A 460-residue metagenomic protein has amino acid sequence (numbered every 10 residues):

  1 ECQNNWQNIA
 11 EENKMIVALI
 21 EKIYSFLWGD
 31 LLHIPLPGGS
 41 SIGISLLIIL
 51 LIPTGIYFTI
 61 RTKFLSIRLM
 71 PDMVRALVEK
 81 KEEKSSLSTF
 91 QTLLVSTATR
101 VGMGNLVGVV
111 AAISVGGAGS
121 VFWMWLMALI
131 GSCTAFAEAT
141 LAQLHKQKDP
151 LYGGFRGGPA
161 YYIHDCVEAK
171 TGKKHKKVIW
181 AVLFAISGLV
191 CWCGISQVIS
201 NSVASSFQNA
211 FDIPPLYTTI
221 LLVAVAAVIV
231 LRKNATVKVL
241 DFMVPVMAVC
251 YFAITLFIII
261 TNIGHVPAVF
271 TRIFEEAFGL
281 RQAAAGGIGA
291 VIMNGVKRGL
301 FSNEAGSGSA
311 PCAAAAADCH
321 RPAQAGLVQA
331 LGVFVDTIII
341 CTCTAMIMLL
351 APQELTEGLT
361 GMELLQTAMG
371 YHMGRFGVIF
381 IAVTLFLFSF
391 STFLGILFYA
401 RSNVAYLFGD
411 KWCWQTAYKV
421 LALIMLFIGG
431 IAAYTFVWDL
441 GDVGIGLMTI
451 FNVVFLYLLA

Functional and structural regions predicted by a protein language model:
A10-M103, I113-S120, G131, F427 (+1 more regions): N-terminal alpha-helical transmembrane segments of multi-pass membrane transport and channel/translocase proteins
L50, F58-V74, W180, N201-F207 (+4 more regions): Membrane-interface loop-to-helix entry segments
T54-T59, T97, I130-F155, H164-N201 (+2 more regions): Helix-loop-helix module between adjacent transmembrane segments
R61-S66, N105-V109, A118, W192-A204 (+5 more regions): Transmembrane helix-loop junctions in multi-pass membrane proteins
F64-T89, A111, G117-V121, C133-H175 (+2 more regions): Flexible loop linkers connecting adjacent transmembrane helices in multi-pass alpha-helical membrane transporters
E83-V115, L144, L151-V167, I179 (+2 more regions): Alpha-helical membrane segments and immediately flanking helix-loop junctions that form or couple to the substrate/ion
I130-E138, T218-K233, V244-G264, K297-L300 (+2 more regions): Selective recognition of specific alpha-helical transmembrane segments in multi-pass small-molecule
E138-P150, L256-R272, A285-G286, A315-C319 (+1 more regions): Extracellular/periplasmic helix-exit of transmembrane alpha-helices
